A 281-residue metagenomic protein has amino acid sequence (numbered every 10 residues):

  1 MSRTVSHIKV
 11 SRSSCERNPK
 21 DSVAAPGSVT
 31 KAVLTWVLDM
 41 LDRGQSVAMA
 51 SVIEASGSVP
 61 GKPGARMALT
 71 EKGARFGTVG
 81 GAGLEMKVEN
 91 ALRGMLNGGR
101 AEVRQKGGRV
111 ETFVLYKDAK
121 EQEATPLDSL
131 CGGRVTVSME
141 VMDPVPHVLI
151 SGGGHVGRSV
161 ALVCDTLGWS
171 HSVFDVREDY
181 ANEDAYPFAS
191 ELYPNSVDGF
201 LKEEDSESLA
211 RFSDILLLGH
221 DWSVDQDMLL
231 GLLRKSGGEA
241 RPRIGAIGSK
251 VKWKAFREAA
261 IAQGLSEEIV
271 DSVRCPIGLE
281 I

Functional and structural regions predicted by a protein language model:
S2, I247-I281: Adenosine-phosphate binding glycine-rich loop
S2-P194, D205-D214, L229, K235 (+1 more regions): Segments forming oxygen-rich coordination pockets for charged ligands
G73, S236-R243, P276-L279: Short, local alpha-helical segments
L115, N195, C275, L279: Active-site donor-binding loop signature of nucleotide-sugar glycosyltransferases
K120, V197-K202, G278-I281: A short acidic, often aromatic-flanked loop/helix-cap motif at beta-alpha or helix-coil junctions that lines enzyme
H171, I215, I244, V270-V273: Hydrophobic/aromatic residues located in beta-strands of well-ordered beta-sheets within soluble catalytic
N195-A246, K250-A255: Rossmann-like adenosine-cofactor binding region
